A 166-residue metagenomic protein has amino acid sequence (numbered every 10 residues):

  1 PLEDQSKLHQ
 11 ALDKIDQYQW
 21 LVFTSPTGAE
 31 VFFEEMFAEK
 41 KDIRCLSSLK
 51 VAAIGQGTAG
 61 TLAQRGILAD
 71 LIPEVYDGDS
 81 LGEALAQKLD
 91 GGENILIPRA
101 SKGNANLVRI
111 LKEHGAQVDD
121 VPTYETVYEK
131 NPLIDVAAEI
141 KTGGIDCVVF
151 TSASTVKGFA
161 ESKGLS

Functional and structural regions predicted by a protein language model:
P1-S166: Signature of uroporphyrinogen-III synthase
